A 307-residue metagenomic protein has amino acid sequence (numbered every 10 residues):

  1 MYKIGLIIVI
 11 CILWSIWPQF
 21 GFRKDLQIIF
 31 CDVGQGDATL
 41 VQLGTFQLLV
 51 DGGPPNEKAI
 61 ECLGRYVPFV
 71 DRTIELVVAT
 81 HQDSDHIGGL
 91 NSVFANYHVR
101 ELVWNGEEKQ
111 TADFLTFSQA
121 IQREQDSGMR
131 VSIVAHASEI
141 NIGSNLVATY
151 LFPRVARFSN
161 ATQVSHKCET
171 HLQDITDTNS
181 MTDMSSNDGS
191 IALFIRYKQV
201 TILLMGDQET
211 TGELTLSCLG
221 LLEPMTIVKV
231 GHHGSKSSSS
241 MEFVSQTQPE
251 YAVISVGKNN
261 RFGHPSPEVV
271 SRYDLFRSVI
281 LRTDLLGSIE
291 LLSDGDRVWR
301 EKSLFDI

Functional and structural regions predicted by a protein language model:
M1-I307: Non-globular, low-confidence helical/coil segments that flank catalytic cores
